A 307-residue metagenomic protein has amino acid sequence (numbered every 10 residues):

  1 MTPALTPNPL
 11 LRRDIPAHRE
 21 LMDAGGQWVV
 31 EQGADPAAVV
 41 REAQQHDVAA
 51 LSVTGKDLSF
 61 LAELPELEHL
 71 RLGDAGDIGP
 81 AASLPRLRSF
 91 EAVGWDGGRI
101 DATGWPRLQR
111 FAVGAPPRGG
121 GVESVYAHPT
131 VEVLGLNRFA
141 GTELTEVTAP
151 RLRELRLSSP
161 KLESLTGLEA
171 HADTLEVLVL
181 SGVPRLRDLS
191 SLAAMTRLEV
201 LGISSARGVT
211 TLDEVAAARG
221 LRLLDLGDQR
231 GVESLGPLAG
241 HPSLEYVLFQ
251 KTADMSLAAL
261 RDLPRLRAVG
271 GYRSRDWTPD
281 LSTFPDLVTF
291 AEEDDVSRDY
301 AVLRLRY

Functional and structural regions predicted by a protein language model:
P3-A62, E66-G79, R86-T210, E214-E233 (+1 more regions): Concave beta-strand-loop units of leucine-rich repeat
